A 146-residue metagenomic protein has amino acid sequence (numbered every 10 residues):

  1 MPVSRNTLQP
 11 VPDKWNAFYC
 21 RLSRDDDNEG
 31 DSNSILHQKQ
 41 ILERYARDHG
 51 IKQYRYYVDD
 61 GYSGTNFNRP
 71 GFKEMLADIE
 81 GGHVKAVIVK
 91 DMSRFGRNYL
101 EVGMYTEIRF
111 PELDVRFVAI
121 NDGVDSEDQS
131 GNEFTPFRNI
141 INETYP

Functional and structural regions predicted by a protein language model:
M1-P146: Short, structured surface patches at the beginning of a domain
